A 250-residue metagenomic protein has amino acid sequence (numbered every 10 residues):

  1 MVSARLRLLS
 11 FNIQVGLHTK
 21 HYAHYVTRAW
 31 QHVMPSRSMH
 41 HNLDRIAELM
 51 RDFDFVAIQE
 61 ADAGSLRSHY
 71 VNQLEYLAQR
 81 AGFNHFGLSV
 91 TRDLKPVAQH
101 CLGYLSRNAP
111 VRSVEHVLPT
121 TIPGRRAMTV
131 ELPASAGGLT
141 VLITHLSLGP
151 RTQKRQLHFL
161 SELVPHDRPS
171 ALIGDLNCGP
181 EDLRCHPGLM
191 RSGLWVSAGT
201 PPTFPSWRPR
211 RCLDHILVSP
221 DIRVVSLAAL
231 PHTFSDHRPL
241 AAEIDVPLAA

Functional and structural regions predicted by a protein language model:
M1-L9, L17-K20, R107-R112, G124-I143 (+1 more regions): Beta-strand-turn-beta hairpins that frame and shape the catalytic cleft of phosphate-ester-processing enzymes
M1-R80, D93-K95, L248-A250: N-terminal, active-site-proximal structural segment of metallo-dependent hydrolase catalytic domains
R7-N12, D44-S68, V130, T140-T144 (+5 more regions): Active-site beta-strand/loop signature of hydrolases that rely on acidic residues for catalysis
I13-G16, A63-G64, D93-L94, N108-V111 (+4 more regions): Short, solvent-exposed loop/turn segments at secondary-structure junctions
A29-P35, A61-G64, E115-L118, L142-R151: Surface-exposed cleft-lining segments at the edges of enzyme active sites
M34-R45, H69, I122, T152-F159 (+2 more regions): Soluble or luminal CAZymes and related metallo-dependent hydrolases
S65-Y70, N84-Y104, P123-G124, N177-A241: Active site of divalent-metal-dependent phosphoester/diester hydrolases
